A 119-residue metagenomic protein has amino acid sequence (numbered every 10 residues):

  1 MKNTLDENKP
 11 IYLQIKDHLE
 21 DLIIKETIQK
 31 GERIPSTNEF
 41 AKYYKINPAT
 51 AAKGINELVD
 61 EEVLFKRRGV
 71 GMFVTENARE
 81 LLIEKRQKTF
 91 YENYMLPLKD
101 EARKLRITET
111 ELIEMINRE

Functional and structural regions predicted by a protein language model:
M1-I34, E39, T89, N93-E119: Extreme N-terminal segment that seeds HTH/winged-HTH DNA-binding domains in transcriptional regulators
Y12, S36, M72-Q87: Short, cationic-aromatic polyanion-contact patches
Y12, Y43, N47, V63 (+4 more regions): Short alpha-helix boundary/capping motifs
T27-I28, E32, D60-G69, T75-E76: Beta-hairpin "wing" of winged helix-turn-helix
R33-F65: N-terminal helix-turn-helix
G71-M72, I116: Conserved beta-strand edge residues that scaffold enzyme active sites
